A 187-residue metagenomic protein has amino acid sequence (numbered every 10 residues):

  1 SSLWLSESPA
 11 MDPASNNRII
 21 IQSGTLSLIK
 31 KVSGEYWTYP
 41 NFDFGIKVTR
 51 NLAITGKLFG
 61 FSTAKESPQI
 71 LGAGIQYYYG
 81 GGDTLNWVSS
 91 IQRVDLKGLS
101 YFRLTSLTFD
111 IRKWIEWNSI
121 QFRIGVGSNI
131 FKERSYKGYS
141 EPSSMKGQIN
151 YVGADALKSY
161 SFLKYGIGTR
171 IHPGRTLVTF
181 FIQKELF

Functional and structural regions predicted by a protein language model:
S1-D83: Transmembrane beta-barrel domains of Gram-negative outer membranes and organellar outer membranes
S1-I20, V32-E35, V94-G166, R170-G174 (+1 more regions): Outer-membrane beta-barrel transmembrane domain signature
A53-T63, W87, N150-L157, F181-F187: Repeat-unit-sized solenoid/scaffold elements
T55, F59-V126: Gram-negative (and chloroplast) outer-membrane scaffold detector with strong preference for beta-barrel transmembrane
